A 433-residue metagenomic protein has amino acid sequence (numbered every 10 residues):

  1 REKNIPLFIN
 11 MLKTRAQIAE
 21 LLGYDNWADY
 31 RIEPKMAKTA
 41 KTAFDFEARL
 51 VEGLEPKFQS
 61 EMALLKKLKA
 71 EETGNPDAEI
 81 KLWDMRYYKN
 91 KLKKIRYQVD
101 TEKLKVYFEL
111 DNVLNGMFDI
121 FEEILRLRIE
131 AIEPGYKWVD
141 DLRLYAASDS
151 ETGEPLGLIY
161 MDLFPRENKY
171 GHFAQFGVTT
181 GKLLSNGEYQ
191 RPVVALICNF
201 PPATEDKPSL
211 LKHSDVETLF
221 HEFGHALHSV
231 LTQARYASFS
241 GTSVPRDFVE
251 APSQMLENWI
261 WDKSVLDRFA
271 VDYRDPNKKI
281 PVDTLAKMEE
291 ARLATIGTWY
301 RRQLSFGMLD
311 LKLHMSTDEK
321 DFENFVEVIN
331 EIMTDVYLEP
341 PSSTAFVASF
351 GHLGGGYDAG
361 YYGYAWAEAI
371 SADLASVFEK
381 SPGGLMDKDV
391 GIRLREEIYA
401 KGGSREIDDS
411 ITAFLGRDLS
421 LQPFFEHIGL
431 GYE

Functional and structural regions predicted by a protein language model:
R1-T14, Y399-G402: Short, 15-30-residue, compositionally biased linear elements with alpha-helical propensity or flexible coil
I9, K13-T14, I18-P202, N258-H314 (+2 more regions): Active-site-proximal, well-structured secondary-structure segments within enzyme catalytic domains
T39-A40, A203-P208, A237: Short small-residue beta-strand/loop micro-motif enriched in glycine and branched aliphatics
N112, G116-I120, L125-I129, G135-V139 (+6 more regions): C-terminal, non-catalytic "cap/extension" segments appended to globular domains
V194, H213-E217, H228: Acidic/His-rich structured neighborhood in mature extracellular/periplasmic domains
P201-F220: Short pre-active-site segment immediately N-terminal to the catalytic Zn-binding motif
